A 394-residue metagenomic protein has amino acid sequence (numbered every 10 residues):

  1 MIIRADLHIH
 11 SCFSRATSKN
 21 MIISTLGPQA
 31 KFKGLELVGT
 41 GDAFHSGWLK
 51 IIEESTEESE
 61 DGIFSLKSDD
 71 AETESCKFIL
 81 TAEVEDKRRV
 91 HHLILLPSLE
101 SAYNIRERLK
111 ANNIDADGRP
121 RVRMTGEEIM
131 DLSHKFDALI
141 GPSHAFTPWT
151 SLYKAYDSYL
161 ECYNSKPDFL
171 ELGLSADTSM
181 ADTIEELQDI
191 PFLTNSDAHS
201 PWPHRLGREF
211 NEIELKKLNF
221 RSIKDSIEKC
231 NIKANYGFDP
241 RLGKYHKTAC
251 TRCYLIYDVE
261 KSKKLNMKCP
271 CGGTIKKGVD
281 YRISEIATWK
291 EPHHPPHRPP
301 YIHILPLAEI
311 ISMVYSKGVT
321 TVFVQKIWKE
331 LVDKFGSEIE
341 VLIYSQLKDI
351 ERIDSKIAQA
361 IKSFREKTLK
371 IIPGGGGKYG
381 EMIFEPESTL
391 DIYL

Functional and structural regions predicted by a protein language model:
M1-D86, T368-K370, Y379-M382, E387-L394: An N-terminally biased module of ancient metal coordination in phosphate/nucleic-acid-related enzymes
I2, L49-D168, S388-Y393: Extended substrate/RNA-proximal surfaces in nucleic-acid metabolism proteins
A5-L7, L37-A43, I79-E83, G141-H144 (+2 more regions): Active-site neighborhood of phospho(di)ester-bond hydrolases with catalytic His/Asp-centered motifs
R15-T17, L49-K50, T150-Y156, W202-E214: Histidine/acidic-residue-rich catalytic or RNA/ligand-binding cores of hydrolases and nuclease-related proteins
P28, S46, T56-E57, K77-L80 (+5 more regions): C-terminal functional module detector
G34, D137, Q188-D189: Residue-level detector of structured alpha->beta connecting loops
S165-D168, L187-F192, E209-F210: Glycine-enriched alpha-helix->loop->beta-strand junction motifs that scaffold or abut catalytic
L170-M180, E185-D189, P203-H204: Acidic/histidine-rich catalytic cores of soluble enzymes
